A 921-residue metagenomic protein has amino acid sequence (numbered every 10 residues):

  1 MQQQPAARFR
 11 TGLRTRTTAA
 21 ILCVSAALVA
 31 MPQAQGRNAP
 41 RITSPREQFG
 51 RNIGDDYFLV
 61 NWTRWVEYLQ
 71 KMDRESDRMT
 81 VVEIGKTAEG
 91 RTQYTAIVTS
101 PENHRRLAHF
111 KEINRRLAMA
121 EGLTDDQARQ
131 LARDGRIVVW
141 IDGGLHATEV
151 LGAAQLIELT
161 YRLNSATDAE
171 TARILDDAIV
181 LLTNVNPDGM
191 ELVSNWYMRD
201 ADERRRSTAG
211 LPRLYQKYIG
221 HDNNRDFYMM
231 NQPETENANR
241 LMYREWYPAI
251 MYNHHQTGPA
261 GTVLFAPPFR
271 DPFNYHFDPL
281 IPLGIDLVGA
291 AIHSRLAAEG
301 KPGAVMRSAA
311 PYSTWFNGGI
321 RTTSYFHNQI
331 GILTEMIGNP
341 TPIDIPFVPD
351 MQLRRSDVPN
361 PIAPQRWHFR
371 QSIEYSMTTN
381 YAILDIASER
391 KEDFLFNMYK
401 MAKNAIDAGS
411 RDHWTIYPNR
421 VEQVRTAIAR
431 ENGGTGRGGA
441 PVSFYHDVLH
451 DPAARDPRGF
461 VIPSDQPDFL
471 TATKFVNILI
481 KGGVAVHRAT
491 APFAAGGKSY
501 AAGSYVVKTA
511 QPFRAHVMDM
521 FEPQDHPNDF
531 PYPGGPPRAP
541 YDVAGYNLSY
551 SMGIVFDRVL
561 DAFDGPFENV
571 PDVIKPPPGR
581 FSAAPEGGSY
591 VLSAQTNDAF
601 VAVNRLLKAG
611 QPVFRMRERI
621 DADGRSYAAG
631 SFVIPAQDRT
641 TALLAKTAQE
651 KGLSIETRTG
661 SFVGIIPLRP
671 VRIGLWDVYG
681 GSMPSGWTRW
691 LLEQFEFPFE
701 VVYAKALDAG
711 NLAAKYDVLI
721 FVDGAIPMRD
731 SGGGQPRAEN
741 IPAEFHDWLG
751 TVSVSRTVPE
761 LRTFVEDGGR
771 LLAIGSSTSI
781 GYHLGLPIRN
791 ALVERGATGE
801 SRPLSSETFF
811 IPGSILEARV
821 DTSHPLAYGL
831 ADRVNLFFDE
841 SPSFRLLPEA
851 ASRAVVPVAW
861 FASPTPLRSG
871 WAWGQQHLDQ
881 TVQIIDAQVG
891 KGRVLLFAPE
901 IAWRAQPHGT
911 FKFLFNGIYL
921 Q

Functional and structural regions predicted by a protein language model:
M1-R14: N-terminal secretory signal peptides that target proteins for export/translocation
T18-V29: Bacterial N-terminal signal peptides
A30-A34: Sec/Tat signal peptide C-region and signal peptidase I cleavage site
Q35-A178, I219-G220, R225-D226, N231-P233 (+5 more regions): Intrinsic-disorder/low-complexity accessory segments
D125-R129, E203-R213, A238, I250-G258 (+1 more regions): Structured alpha-helical segments in the cores of large, soluble enzyme domains
L145-A147, T183-G189, M229, G258: Acidic, glycine-rich active-site loops and adjacent beta-strand->loop/helix elements that engage anionic groups
L175-R225: Divalent-metal coordination cores built from histidine and acidic residues
L182-N186, Y197, N253-G261, S777: Short, solvent-exposed turn/loop segments enriched in Gly/Ser/Thr/Pro and often Arg
